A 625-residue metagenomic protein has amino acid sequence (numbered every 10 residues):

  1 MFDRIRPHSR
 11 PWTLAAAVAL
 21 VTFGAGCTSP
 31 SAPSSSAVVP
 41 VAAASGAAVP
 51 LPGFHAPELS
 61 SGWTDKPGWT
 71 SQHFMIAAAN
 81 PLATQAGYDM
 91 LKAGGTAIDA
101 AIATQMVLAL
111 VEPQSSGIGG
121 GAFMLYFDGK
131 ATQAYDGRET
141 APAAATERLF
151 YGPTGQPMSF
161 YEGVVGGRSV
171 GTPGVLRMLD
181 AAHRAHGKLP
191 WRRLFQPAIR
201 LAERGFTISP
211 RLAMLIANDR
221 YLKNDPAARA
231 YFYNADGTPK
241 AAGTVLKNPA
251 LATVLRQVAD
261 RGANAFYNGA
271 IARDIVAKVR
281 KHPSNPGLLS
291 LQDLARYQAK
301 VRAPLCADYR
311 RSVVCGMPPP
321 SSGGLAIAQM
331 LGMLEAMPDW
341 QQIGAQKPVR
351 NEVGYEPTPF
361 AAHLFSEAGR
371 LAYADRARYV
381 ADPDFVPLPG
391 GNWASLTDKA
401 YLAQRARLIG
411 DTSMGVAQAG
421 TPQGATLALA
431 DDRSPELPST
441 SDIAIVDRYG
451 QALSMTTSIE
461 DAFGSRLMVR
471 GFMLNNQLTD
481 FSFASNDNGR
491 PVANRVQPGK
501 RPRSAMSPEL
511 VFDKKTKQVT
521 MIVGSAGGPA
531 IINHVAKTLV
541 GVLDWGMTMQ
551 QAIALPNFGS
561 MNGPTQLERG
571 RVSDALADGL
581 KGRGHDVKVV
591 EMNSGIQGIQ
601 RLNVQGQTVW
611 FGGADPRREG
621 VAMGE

Functional and structural regions predicted by a protein language model:
F2-A15: Bacterial N-terminal signal peptides that target proteins for export
F23-G26: C-terminal motif of bacterial Sec signal peptides marking the signal peptidase cleavage site
T28-P30: Bacterial signal peptide processing site
V38-Q85, D89, A97-I98, I102-G262 (+4 more regions): Noncatalytic scaffold domains of N-terminal-nucleophile
G53-F54, D339-S458: Internal maturation/activation junctions in enzymes
M90-L91, R177-A185, R261-N268, R273 (+3 more regions): Alpha-helical support elements that line or immediately flank enzyme active sites and cofactor-binding pockets
L110-G117, G121-F127, A131-A134, N285-S290 (+4 more regions): Active-site rim segments in enzyme catalytic domains, especially the processed small/beta chain of N-terminal
A362, Y449, G499-R501, V535 (+1 more regions): Extended C-terminal subregions enriched in glycine
